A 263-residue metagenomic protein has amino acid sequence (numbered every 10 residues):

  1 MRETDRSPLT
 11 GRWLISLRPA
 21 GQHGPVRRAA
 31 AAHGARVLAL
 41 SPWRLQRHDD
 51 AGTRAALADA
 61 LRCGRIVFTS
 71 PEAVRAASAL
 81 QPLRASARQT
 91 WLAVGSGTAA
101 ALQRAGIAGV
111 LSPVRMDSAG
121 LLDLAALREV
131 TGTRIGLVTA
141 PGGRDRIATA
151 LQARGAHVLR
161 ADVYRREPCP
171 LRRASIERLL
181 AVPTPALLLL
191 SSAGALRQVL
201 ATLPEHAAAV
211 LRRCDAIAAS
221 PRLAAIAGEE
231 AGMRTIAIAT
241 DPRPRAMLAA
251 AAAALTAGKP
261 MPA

Functional and structural regions predicted by a protein language model:
M1-A263: Signature of uroporphyrinogen-III synthase
